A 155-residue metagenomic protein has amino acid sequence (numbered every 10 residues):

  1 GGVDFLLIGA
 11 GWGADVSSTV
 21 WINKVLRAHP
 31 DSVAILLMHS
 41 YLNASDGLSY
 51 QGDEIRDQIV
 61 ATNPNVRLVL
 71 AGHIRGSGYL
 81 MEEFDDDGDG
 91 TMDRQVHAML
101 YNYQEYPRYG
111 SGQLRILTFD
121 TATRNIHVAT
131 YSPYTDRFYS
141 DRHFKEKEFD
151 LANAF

Functional and structural regions predicted by a protein language model:
G1-D86: His/acidic metal-ligating clusters that form di-metal
G78-F155: Binuclear metal-dependent phosphoesterase catalytic core
